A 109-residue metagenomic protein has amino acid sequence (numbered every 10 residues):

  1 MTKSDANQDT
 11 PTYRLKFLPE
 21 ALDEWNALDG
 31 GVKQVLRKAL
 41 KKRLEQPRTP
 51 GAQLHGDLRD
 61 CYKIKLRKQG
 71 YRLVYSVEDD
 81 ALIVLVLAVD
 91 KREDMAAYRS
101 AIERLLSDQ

Functional and structural regions predicted by a protein language model:
M1-A39: Arg/Lys-rich, positively charged N-terminal/basic patches that mediate binding to nucleic acids
M1-Q8, T12, K68-R72, S76-Q109: Enriched for short, Lys/Arg-rich terminal
E20, R59, K91: Residues that form or immediately flank small-molecule/cofactor binding pockets and catalytic motifs
D23, K42, K91: Active-site micro-motifs of SAM-dependent methyltransferase domains
A27, R43, S76-V77: Conserved catalytic core of Hanks-type protein kinase domains
G30, K41-E45, S107: Short, intrinsically disordered, mixed-charge
V32, L36, L40, P50 (+2 more regions): Amphipathic alpha-helical interface surfaces
K41-L66: A short, surface-exposed loop/turn module that caps and links secondary-structure elements
